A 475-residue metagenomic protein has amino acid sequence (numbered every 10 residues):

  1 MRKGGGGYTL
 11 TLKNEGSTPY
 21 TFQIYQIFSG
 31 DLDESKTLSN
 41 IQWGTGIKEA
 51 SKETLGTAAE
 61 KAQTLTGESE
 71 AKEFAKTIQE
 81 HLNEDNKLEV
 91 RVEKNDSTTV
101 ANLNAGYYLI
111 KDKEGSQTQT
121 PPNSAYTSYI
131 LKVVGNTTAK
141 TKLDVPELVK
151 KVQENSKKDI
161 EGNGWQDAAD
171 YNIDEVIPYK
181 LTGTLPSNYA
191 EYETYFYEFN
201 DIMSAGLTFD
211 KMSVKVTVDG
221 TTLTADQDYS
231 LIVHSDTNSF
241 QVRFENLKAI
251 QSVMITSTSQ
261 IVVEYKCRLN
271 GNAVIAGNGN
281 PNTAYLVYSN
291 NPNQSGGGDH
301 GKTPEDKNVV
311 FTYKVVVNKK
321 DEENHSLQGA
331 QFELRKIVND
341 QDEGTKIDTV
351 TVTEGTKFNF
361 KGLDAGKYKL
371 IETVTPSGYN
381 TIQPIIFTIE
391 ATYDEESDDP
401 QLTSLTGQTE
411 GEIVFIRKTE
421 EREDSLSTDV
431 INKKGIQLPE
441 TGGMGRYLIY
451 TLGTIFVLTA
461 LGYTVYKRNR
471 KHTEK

Functional and structural regions predicted by a protein language model:
M1-K475: Solvent-exposed loop/turn and edge beta-strand elements of beta-rich ligand-binding domains
